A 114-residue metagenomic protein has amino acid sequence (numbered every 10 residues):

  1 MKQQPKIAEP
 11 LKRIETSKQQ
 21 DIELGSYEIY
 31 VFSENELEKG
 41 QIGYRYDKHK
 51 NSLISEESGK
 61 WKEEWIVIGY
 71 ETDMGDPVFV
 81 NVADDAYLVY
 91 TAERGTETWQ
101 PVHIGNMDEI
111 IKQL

Functional and structural regions predicted by a protein language model:
M1-F79: A surface-exposed partner-binding patch
G69-G75, V82-D84, A92-E97: Short, flexible beta-strand-to-coil junctions
Y87: A short alpha->loop->secondary-structure connector
A92-L114: Compact, glycine/acidic-enriched structural inserts
